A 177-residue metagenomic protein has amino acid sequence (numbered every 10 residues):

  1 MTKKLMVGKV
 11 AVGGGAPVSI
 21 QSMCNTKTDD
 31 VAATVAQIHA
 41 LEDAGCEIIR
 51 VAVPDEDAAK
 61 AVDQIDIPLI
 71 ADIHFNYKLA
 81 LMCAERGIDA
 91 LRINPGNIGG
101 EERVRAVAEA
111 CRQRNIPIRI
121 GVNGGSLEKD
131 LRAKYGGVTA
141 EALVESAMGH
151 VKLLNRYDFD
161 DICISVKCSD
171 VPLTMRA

Functional and structural regions predicted by a protein language model:
T2-V51, D55-L69, I73-A177: Alpha/beta enzyme core
